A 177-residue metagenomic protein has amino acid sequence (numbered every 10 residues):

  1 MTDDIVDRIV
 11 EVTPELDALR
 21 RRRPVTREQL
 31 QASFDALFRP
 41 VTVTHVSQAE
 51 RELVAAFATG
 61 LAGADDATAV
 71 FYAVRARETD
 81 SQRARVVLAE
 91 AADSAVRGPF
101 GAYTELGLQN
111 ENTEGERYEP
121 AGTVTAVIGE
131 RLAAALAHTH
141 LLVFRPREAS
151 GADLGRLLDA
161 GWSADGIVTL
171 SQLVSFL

Functional and structural regions predicted by a protein language model:
M1-L177: Alpha-helical ligand/cofactor-binding cores
